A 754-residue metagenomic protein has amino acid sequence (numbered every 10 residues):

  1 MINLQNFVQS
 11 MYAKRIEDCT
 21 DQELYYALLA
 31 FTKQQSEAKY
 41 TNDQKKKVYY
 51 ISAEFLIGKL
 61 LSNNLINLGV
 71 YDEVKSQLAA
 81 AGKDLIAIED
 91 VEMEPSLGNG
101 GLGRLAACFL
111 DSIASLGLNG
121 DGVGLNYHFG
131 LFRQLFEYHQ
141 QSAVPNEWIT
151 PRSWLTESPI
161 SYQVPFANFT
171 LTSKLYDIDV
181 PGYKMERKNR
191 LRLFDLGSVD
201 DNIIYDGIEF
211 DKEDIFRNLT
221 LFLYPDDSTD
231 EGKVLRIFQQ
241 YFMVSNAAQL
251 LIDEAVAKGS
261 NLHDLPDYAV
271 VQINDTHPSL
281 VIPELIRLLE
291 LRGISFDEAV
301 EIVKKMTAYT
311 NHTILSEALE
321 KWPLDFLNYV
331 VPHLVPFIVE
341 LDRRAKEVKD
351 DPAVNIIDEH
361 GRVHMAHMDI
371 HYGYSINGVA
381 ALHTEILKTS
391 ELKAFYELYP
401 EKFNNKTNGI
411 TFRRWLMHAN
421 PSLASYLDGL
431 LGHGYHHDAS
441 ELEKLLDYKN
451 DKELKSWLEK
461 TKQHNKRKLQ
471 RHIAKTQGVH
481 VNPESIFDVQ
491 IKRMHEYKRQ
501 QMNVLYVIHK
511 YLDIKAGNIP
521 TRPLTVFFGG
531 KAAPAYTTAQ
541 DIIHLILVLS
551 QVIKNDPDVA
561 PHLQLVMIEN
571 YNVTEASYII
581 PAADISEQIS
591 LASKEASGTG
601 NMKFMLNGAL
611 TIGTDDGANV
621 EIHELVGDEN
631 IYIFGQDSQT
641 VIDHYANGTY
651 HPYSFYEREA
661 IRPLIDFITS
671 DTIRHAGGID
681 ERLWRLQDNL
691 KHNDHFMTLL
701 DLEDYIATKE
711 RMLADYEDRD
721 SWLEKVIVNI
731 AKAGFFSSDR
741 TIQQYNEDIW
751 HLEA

Functional and structural regions predicted by a protein language model:
M1-A754: A conserved ligand/cofactor-binding region detector
